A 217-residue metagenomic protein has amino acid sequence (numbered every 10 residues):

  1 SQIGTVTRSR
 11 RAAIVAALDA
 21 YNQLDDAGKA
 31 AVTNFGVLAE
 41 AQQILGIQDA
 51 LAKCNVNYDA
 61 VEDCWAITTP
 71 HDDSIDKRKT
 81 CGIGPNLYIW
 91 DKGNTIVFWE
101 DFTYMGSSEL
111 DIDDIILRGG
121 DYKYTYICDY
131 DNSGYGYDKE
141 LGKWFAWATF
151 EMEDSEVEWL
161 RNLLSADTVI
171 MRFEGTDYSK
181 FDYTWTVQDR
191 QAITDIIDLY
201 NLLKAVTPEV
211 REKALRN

Functional and structural regions predicted by a protein language model:
S1-Q48: Beta-rich interaction/scaffold domains
Q43-N217: A generic "folded-domain core" signal
